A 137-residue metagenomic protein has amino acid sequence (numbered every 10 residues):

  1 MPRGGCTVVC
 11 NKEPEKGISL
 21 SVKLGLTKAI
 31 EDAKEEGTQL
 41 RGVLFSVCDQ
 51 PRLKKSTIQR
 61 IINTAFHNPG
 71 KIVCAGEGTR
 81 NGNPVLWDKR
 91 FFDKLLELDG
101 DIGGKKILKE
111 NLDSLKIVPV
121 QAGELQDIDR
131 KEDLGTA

Functional and structural regions predicted by a protein language model:
M1-N81, K89, D113-Q121: Nucleotide and nucleotide-moiety/phosphate-recognizing core
N83-W87, Q126-I128: Short glycine- and hydrophobic/aromatic-rich loop-to-beta-strand nucleating segment in the catalytic cores
D93, E97-A137: Conserved alpha/beta core of the MobA/IspD/sugar-nucleotide pyrophosphorylase nucleotidyltransferase superfamily
